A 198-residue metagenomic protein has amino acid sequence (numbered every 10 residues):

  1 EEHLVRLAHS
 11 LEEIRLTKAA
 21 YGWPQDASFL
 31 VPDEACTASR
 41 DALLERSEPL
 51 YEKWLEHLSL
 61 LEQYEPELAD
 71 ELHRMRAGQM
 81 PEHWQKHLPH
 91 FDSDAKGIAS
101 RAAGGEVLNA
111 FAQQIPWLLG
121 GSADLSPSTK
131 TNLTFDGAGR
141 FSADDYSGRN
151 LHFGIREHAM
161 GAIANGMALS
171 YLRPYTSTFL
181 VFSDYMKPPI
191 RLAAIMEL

Functional and structural regions predicted by a protein language model:
E1-R156: Conserved acidic/glycine
L119, S126-L198: Thiamine diphosphate
